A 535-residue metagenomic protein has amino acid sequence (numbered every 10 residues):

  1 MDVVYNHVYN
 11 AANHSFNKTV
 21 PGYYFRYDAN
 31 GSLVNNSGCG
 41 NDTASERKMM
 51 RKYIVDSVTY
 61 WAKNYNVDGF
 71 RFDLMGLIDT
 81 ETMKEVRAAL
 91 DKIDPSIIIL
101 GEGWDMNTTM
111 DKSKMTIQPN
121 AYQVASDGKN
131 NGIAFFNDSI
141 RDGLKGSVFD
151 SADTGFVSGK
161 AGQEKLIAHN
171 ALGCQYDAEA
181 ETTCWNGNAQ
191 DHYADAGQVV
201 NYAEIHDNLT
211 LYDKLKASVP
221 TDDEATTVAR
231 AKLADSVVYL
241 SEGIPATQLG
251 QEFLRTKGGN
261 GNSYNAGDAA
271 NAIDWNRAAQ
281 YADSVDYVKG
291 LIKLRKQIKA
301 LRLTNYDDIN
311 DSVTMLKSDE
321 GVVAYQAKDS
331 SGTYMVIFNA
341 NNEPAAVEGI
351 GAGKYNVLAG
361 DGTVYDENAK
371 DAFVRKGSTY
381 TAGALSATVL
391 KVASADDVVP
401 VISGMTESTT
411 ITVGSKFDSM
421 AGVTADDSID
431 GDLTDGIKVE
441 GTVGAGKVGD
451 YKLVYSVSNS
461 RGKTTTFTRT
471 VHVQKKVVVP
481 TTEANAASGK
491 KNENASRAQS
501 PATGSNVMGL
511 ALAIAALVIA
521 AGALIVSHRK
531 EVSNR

Functional and structural regions predicted by a protein language model:
M1-Y65, M75-D79, M83-D94, I98: Substrate-binding/active-site clefts of carbohydrate-active enzymes
L74-H192, Q251-G290, I350-G351: Active-site-proximal helices and loops of the catalytic beta/alpha 8
A194-Y355: Loop/helix patches that line or flank the sugar-binding groove of alpha-linked glycan CAZymes
K370-D396: C-terminal beta-strand-rich structural cap/linker in extracellular carbohydrate-active enzymes
D397-D430: Solvent-exposed, low-complexity, repeat-rich "mucin-like" stalks and linkers
D430-R469: Serine/threonine-rich, repeat-prone extracellular segments and beta-strand-based repeat modules of secreted/surface
T470-T503: C-terminal low-complexity, Ser/Thr- and acidic/Pro-rich disordered "stalk" regions positioned immediately N-terminal
A513-R535: C-terminal membrane-anchoring or membrane-association module
